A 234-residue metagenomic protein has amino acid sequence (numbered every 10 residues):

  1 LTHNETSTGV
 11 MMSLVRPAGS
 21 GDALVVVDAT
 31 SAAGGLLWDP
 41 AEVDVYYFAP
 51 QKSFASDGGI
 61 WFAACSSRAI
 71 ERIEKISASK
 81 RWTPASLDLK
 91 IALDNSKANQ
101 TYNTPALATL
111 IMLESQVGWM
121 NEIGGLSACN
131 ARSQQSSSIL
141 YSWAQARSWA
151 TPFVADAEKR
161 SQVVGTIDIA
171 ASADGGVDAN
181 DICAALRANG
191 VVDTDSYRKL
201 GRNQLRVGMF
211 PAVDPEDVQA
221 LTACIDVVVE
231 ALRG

Functional and structural regions predicted by a protein language model:
L1-T30, V45: Active-site phosphate-binding strand-loop segment of PLP-dependent enzymes
V26, P40-Q51: Conserved active-site segment immediately N-terminal to the catalytic lysine that forms the internal aldimine
Q51-S142: Active-site C-terminal subdomain of aminotransferase-like
W149-V154, V191-S196: A short linear hydrophobic-aromatic micro-motif
T151-A185: Conserved PLP-binding catalytic core of the aspartate aminotransferase-like
A157-V164, R198-R206: Small/polar glycine-rich anion-binding or flexible loop at a beta-alpha turn
D178-N189, L221-D226: Short amphipathic alpha-helices in soluble, non-transmembrane regions that often serve as interface/regulatory elements
K199-G234: PLP-dependent enzyme catalytic core of the Aspartate aminotransferase-like
